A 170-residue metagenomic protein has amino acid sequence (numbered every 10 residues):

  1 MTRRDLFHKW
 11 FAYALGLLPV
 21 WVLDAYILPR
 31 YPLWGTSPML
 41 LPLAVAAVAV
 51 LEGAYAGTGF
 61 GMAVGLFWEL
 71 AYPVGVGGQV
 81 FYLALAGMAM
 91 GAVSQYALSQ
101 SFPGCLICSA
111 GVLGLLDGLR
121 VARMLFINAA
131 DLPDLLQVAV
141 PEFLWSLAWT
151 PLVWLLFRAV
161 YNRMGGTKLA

Functional and structural regions predicted by a protein language model:
M1-A170: Terminal, non-globular segments
